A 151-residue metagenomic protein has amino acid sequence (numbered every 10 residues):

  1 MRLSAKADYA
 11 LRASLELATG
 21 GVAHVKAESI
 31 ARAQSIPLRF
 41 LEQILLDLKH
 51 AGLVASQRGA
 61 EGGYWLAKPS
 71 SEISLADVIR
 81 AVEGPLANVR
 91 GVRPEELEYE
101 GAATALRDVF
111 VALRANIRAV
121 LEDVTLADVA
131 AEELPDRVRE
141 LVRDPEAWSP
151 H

Functional and structural regions predicted by a protein language model:
A13-G20, A81: Short amphipathic alpha-helical elements of helix-turn-helix/winged-helix folds
L17, L41-A51: Basic amphipathic alpha-helical segments that dock to polyanions
A18-V22, K68-P69: Short helix-capping/hinge SLiMs at alpha-helix to coil transitions
V25-S35: A short alpha-helical element within helix-turn-helix/winged-helix DNA-binding domains across DNA-binding proteins
G52-L66: Beta-hairpin "wing" of winged helix-turn-helix
S70-E95, D108-N116: Conserved segment of winged-helix/HTH DNA-binding domains
P94-H151: C-terminal regulatory/oligomerization modules of transcriptional regulators
